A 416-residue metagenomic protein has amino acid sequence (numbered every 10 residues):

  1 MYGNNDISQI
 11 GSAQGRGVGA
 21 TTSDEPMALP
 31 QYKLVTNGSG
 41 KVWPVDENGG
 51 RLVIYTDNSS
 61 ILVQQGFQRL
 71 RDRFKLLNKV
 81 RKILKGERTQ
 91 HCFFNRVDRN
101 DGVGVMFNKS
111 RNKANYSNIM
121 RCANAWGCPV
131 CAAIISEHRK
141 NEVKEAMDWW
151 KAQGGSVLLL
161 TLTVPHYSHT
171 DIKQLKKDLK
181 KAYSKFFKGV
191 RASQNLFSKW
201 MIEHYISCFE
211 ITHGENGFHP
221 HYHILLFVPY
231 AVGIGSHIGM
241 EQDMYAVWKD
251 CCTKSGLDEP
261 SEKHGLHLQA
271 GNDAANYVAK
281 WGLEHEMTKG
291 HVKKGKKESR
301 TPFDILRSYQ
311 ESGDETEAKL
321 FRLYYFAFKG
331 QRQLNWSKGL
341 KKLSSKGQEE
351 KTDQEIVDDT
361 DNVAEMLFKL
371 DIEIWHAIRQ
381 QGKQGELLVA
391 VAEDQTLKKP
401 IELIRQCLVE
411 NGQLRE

Functional and structural regions predicted by a protein language model:
M1-F218, V228-E416: Right-hand nucleic-acid polymerase module
I224: Cys/His-coordinated zinc-finger cores
